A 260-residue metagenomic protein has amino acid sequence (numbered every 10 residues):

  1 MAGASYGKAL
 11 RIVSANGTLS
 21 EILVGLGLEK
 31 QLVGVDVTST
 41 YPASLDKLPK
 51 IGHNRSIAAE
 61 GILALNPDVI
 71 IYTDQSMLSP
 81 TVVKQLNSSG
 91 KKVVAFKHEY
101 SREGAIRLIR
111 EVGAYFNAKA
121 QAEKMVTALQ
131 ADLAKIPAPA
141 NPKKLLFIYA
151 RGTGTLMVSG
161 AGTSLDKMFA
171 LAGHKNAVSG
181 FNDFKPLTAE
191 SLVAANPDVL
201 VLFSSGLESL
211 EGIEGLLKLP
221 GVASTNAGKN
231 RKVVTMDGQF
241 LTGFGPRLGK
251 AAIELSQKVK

Functional and structural regions predicted by a protein language model:
A2-A9: Boundary at the C-terminal end of the N-terminal hydrophobic targeting segment
R11, G104-A114, E123, V199-K260: Structured C-terminal subdomain patch of bacterial secreted/periplasmic proteins
R11-L23, A120-A172: Basic- and aromatic-lined ligand-binding clefts that recognize polyanionic substrates
R11-L65, V69-P80: A short, structured surface patch at a secondary-structure boundary
N16, D74-Q75, H98, F181-F184 (+2 more regions): Short secondary-structure boundary segments
D36, A161-F184, S204: His/Asp/Glu-enriched short active-site or ligand-binding loop at hydrolase and phosphoryl-transfer sites
I57-G61, T81-V82, A134, L187-S191: Short acidic active-site motifs
T81, K97-E111, K144-S164, E208-E211: Extracytoplasmic ligand-binding site segments that recognize negatively charged/polar headgroups
